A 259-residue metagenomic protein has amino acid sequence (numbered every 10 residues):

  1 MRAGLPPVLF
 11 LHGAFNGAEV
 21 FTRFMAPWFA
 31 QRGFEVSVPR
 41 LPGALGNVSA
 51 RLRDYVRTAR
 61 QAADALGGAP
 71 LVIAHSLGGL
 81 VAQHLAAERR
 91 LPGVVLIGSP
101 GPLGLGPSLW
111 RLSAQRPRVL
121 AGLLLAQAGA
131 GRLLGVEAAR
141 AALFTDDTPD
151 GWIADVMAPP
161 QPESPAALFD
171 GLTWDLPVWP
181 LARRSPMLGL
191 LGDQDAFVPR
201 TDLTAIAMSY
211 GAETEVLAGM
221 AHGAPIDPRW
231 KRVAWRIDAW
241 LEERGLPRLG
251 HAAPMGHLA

Functional and structural regions predicted by a protein language model:
R2-A44: Short, surface-exposed "cap/lid" segments of acyl-processing enzymes
G13-G17, S76, D193: Active-site glycine-rich loops that stabilize anionic/oxyanionic intermediates across multiple enzyme folds
I73-G78, A82: Gly/Ala-rich beta-loop-alpha elbow adjacent to hydrolase catalytic centers
L91, V95-L125, P165-L172: Flexible "cap/lid" loop of the alpha/beta hydrolase fold
R111-D155: Helix-rich cap/lid subdomain of alpha/beta-hydrolase
R183, G189-L191: Short beta-strand/loop motif that positions the catalytic acidic residue of the alpha/beta-hydrolase fold
A196-D202: Conserved alpha/beta-hydrolase "acid-adjacent" motif
E213-A259: Catalytic active-site module of serine/aspartate enzymes centered on a nucleophile-bearing elbow/loop
